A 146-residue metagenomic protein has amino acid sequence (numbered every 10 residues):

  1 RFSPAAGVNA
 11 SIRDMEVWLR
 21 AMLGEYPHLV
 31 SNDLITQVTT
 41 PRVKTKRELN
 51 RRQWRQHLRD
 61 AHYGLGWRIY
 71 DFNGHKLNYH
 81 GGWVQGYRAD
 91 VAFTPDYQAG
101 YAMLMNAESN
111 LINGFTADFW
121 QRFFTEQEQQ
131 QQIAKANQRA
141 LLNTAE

Functional and structural regions predicted by a protein language model:
R1-E146: Catalytic loop of the DD-peptidase/beta-lactamase superfamily, centered on the K-T-G motif and neighboring
